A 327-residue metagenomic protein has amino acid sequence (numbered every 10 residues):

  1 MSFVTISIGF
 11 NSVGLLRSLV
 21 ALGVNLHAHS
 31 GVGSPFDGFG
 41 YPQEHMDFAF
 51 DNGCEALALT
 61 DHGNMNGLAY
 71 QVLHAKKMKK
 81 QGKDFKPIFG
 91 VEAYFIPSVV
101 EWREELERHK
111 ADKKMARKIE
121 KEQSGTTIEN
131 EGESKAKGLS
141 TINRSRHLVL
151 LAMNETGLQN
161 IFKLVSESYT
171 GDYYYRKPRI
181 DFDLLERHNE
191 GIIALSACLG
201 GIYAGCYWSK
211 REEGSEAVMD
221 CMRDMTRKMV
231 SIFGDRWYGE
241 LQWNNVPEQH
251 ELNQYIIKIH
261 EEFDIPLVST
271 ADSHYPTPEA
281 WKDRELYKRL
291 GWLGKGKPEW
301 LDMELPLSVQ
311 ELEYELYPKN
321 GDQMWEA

Functional and structural regions predicted by a protein language model:
M1-A327: Phosphodiester-processing cores and adjacent nucleic acid-binding clamps
